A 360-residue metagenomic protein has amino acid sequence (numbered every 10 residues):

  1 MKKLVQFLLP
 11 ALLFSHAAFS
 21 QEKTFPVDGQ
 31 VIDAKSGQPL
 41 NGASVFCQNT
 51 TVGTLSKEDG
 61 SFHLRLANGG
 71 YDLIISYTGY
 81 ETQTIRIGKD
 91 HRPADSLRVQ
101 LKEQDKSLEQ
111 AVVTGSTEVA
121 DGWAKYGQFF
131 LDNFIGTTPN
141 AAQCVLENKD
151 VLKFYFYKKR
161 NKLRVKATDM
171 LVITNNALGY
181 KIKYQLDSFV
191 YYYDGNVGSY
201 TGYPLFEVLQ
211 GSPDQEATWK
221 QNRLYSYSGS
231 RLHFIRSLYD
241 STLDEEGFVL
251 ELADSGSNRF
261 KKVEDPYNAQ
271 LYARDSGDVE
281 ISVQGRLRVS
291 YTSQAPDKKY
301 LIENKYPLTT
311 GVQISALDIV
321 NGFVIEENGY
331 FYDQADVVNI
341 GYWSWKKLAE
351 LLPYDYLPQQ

Functional and structural regions predicted by a protein language model:
M1-D28: Bacterial Sec-dependent N-terminal signal peptides
F25-V27, A34-N49: Short, ordered, surface-exposed loop/turn motifs in non-cytosolic proteins
V27-D33, G60-F62, V99, A111: A short, amphipathic beta-strand motif
A43-C47, L73, V113: Hydrophobic beta-strand segments
C47, I74-R86: A short, solvent-exposed loop/turn motif at the edges and junctions of modular extracellular/periplasmic domains
T50-S61: Short, acidic Ser/Thr/Gly-rich low-complexity loop/linker segments typical of extracellular and cell-surface proteins
T54, E81-L97: Structured interaction patches on ligand/partner-binding surfaces of diverse proteins
L97-Q360: Surface-exposed, low-complexity/disordered segments and acidic/polar micro-motifs at processing/linker regions
